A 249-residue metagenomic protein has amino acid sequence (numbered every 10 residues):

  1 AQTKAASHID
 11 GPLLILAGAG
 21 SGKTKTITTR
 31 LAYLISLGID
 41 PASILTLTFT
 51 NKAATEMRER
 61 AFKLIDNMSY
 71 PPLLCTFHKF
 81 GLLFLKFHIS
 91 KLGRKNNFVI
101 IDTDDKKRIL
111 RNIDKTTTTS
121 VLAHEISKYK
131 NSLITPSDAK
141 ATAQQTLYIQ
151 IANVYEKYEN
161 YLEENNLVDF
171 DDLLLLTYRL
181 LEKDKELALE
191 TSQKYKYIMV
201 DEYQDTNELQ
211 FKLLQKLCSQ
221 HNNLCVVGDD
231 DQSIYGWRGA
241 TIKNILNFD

Functional and structural regions predicted by a protein language model:
A1-G11, L209-K212: N-terminal pre-P-loop "Q-motif" helix
D10-G11, S21, A32-Y197, N222 (+1 more regions): A basic/glycine-biased coupling hinge at the interface between accessory DNA-binding modules
L14, I198-V200, V226: Walker B beta-strand of ABC/ABC-like P-loop ATPase nucleotide-binding domains, specifically the conserved hydrophobic
A17-S21, T206: The conserved Walker
K23, Y33, E208-D249: Conserved RecA-like helicase ATPase core segment that couples NTP binding/hydrolysis to strand translocation
T28-T29: The feature captures the helix immediately C-terminal to the Walker
C75, V200, G228-D230: Active-site flanking residues adjacent to catalytic metal/cofactor-binding acidic residues
K194, E202-D205, D229: Walker B catalytic acidic pair
